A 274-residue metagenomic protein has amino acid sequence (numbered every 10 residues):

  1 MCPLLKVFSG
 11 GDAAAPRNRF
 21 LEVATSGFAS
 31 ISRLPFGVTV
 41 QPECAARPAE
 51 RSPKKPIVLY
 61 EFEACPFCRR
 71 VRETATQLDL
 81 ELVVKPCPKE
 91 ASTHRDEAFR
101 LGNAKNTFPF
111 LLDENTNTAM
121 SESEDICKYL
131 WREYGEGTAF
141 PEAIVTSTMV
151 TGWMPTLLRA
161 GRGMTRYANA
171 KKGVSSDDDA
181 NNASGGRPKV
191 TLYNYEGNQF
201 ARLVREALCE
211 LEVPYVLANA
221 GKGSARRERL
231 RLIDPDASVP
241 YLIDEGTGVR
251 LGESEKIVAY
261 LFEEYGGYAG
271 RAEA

Functional and structural regions predicted by a protein language model:
M1-A274: GST-like domain detector, emphasizing the conserved glutathione-binding G-site in the N-terminal thioredoxin-like
